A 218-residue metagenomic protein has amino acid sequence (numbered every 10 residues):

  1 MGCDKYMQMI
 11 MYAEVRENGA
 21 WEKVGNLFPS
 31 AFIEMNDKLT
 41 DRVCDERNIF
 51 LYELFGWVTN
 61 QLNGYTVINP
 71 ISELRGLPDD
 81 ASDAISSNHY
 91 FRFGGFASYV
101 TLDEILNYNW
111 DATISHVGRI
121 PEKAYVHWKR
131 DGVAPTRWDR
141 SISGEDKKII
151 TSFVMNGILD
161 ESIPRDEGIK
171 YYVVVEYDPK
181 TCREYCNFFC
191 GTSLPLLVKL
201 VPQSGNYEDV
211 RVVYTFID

Functional and structural regions predicted by a protein language model:
M1-K199, Q203-N206, I217-D218: Acidic (Asp/Glu-rich) sequence patches and key acidic residues that form negatively charged surfaces used
V210-V213: Conserved GNAT acetyl-CoA-binding A-motif
